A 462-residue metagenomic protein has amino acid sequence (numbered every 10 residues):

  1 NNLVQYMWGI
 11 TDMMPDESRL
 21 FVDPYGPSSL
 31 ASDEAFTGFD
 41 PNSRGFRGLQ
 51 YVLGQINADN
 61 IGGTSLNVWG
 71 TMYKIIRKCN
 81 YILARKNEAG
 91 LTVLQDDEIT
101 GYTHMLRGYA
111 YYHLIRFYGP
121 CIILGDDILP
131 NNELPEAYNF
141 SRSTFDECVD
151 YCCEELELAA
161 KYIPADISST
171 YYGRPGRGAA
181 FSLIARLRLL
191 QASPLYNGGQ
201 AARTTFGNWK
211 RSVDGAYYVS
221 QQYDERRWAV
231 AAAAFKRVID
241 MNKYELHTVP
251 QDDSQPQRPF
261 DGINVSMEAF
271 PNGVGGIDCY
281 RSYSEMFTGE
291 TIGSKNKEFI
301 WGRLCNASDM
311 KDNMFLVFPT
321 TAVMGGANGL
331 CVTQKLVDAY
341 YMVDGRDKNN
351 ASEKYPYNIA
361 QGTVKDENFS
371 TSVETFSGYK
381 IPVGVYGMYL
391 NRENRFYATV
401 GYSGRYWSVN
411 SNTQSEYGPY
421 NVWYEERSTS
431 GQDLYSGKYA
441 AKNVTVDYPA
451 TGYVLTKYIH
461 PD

Functional and structural regions predicted by a protein language model:
N1-R44, C121, G178, L189-D433: An aromatic- and glycine-enriched ligand-binding surface/loop that stacks and positions planar moieties
N2, T71-Y81, E147, Y151-E154 (+8 more regions): Extracytoplasmic/secreted proteins, especially bacterial periplasmic and envelope-associated proteins
Q5-W8, F36-C121, P135-R177, V385 (+3 more regions): Conserved, well-structured interaction surfaces
N57-A58, N87, P130-N131, Y138 (+3 more regions): Generic signal for short, ordered secondary-structure residues within or immediately flanking folded domains
G108, S182-S193: Amphipathic alpha-helical repeat scaffolds of TPR domains
F117, N132, P194: Flexible, glycine-rich phosphate/dinucleotide-binding loops and adjacent beta-alpha linkers at cofactor/substrate
D126-N132, T205-G207: Short, conserved phosphate-binding/catalytic loop or strand-edge motifs used in phosphoryl-/nucleotidyl-transfer
